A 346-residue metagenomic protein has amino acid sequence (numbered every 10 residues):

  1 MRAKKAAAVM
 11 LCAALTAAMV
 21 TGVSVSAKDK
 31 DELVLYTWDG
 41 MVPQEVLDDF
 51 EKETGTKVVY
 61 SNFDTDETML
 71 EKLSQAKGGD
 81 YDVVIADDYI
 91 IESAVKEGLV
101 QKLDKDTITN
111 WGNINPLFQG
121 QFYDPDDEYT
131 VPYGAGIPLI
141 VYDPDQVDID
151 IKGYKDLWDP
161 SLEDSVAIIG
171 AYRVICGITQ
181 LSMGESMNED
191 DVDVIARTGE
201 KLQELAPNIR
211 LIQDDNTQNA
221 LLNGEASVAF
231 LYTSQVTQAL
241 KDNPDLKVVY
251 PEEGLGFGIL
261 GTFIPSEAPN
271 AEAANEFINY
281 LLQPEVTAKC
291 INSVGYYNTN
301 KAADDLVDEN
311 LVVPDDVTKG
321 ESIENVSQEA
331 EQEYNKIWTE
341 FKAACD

Functional and structural regions predicted by a protein language model:
M1-L33, C345-D346: Short, low-complexity disordered leader/linker segments with a strong preference for bacterial N-terminal type II
K28-S93: Early extracytoplasmic/lumenal segment of secretory-pathway proteins
D80-Y81, I85-N208, Q213-L222: Extracytoplasmic ligand-binding site segments that recognize negatively charged/polar headgroups
D82-I85, R210-L211, S227-Y232, V248: Paired acidic/hydrophobic, glycine-rich loop segments that form the ligand-binding mouth/hinge of periplasmic-binding
I91-S93, V228-D245: A ligand-binding cleft/hinge motif common to bilobed small-molecule-binding domains
A196-E204, D242-S266: Periplasmic-binding protein-like
G256, L260, P265-I323: Mature extracytoplasmic/periplasmic domains
V307-D346: Extracellular/periplasmic bilobal clamshell ligand-binding domains
